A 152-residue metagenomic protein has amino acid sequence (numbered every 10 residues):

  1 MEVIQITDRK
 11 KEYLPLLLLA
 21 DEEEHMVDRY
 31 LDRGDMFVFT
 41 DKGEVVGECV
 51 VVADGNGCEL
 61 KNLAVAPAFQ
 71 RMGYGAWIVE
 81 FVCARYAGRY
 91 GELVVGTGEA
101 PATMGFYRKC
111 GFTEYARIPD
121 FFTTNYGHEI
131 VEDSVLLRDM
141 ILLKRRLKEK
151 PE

Functional and structural regions predicted by a protein language model:
I4-P67, L147: Acetyl-CoA-dependent GNAT
G34, L137-L143: Short hydrophobic/aromatic beta-strand or adjacent loop that forms the aromatic wall/cage of a ligand/substrate-binding
A64, E99-P101: Active-site-proximal loop/turn and secondary-structure-junction residues that shape catalytic pockets, frequently
F69, G73-F81: Conserved acetyl-CoA pyrophosphate-binding loop and the N-cap/start of the following alpha-helix in GNAT-like
R85-E99: Conserved GNAT acetyl-CoA-binding A-motif
V94-G96, R108, T113-L136: Conserved catalytic-core motifs of GNAT/GCN5-like acyltransferases
R146-E152: Generic C-terminal helix-cap and adjacent flexible tail
